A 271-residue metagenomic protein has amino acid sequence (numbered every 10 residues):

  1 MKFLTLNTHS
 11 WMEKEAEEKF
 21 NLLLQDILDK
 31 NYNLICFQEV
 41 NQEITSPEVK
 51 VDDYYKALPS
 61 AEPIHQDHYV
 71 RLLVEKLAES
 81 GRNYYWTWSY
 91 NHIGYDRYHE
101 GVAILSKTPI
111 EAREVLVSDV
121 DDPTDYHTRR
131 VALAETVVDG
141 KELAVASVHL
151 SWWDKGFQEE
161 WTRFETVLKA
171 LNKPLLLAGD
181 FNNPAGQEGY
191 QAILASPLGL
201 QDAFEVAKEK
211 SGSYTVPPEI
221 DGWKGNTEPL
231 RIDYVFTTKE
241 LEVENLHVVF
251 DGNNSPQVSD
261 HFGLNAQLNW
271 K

Functional and structural regions predicted by a protein language model:
M1-D96: N-terminal, active-site-proximal structural segment of metallo-dependent hydrolase catalytic domains
M1-L4, Y98-V102, S106-E111, Y126-S147 (+2 more regions): Beta-strand-turn-beta hairpins that frame and shape the catalytic cleft of phosphate-ester-processing enzymes
N7-T8, V40, L150, G179-F181 (+1 more regions): Active-site metal-binding loops of divalent metal-dependent hydrolases
W11-E13, Q42-I44, G94, W153-G156 (+1 more regions): Active-site environment of divalent metal-dependent phosphoester hydrolases
C36-Q38, T87, L176-D180, D202-E205: Active-site neighborhood of phospho(di)ester-bond hydrolases with catalytic His/Asp-centered motifs
L72-S80, D96-R113, N226-V243, L268-N269: Conserved beta strand-loop-helix elements of the APE1-like EEP
R130-A146, G156-Y190: His/acidic metal-ligating clusters that form di-metal
D154-K155, K169-L175, N183-K271: Metal-dependent phosphoester-hydrolase catalytic domains
